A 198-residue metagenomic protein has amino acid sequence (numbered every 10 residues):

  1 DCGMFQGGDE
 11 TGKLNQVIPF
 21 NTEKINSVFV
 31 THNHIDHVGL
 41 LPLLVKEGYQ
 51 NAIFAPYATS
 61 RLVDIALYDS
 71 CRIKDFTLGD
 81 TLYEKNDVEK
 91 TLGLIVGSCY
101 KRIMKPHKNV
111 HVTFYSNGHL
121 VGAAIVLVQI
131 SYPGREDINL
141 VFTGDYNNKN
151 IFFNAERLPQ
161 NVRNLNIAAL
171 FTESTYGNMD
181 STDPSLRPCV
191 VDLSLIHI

Functional and structural regions predicted by a protein language model:
G3-F29, H34-V38, L43-L195: His/Asp/Glu-rich metal-coordinating catalytic cores of metallo-dependent phosphodiesterases/hydrolases acting on
